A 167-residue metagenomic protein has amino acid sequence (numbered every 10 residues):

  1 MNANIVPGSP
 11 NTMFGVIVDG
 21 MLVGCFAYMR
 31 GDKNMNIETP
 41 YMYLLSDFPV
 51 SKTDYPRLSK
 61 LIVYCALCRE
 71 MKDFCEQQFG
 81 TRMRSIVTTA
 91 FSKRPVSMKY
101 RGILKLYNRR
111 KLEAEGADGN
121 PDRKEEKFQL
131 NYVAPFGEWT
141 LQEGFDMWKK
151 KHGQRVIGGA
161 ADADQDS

Functional and structural regions predicted by a protein language model:
M1-N4, F14, F26-D32, M71 (+1 more regions): Secondary-structure boundary/capping micro-motif
A3-M21: A short helix-loop-beta-strand connector motif used in the catalytic cores of GNAT acetyltransferases and, in some
I17-V18, G24, Y28-H152: Acyl-donor binding region in acyl/amide transferases
F145-S167: Short, cationic low-complexity segments
